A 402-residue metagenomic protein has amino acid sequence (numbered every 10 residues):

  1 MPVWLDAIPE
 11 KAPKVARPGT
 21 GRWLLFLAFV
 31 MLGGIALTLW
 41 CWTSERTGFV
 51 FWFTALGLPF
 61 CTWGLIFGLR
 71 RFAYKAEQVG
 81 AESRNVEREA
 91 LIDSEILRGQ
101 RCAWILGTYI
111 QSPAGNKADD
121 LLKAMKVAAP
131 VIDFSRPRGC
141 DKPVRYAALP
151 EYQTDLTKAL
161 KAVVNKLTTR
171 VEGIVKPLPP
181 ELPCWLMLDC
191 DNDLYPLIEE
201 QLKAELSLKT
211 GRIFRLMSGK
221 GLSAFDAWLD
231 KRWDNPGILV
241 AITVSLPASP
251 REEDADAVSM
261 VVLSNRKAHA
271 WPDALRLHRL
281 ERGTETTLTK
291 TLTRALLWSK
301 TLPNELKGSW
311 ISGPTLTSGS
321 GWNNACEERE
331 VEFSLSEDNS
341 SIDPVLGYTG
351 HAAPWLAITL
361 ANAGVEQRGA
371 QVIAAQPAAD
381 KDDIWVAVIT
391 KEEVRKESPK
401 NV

Functional and structural regions predicted by a protein language model:
M1-N235, S249-P250, S259-V402: Conserved "HGTGT" condensation-loop signature of ketosynthase/thiolase-family condensing enzymes that catalyze
P236-T243: A short, hydrophobic beta-strand-centered structural micro-motif
S245-P247: Short beta->alpha connector loops
